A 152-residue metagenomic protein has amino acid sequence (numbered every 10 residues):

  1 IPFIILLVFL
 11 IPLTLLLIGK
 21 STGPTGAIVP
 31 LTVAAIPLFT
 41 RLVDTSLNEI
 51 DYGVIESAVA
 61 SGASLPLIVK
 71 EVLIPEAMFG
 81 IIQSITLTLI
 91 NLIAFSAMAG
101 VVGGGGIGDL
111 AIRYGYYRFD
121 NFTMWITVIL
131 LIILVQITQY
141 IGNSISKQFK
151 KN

Functional and structural regions predicted by a protein language model:
I1-L6: Transmembrane alpha-helices and adjacent helix-loop boundaries
V8-L38, T123, T127: Loop-to-helix entry region at the N-terminal start of transmembrane alpha-helices in multi-pass membrane transporters
T25-V29, V33-I55, I85-T86, I93-A97 (+1 more regions): Membrane-embedded alpha-helices of multi-pass transport/permease systems
L47-A77, Y117: Short helix-to-coil transition segments within interhelical loops that connect adjacent transmembrane helices
L65-S96: Transmembrane alpha-helices
A94-L130, K150: Glycine-rich helix-loop "coupling/hinge" segments at transmembrane-helix boundaries in multipass transporters
W125-N152: C-terminal transmembrane helix and the adjacent membrane-cytosol boundary/short C-terminal tail of inner/organellar
